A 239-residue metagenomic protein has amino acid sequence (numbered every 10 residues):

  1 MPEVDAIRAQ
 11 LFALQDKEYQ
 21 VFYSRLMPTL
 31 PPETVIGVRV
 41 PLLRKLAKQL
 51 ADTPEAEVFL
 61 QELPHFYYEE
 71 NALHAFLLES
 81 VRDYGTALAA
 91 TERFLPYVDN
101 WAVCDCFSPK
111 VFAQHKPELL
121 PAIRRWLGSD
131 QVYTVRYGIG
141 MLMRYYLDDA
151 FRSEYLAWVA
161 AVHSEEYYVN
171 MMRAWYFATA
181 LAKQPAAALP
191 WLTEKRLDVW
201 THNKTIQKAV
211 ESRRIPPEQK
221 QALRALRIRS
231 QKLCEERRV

Functional and structural regions predicted by a protein language model:
M1-V239: Alpha-helical scaffold domains
